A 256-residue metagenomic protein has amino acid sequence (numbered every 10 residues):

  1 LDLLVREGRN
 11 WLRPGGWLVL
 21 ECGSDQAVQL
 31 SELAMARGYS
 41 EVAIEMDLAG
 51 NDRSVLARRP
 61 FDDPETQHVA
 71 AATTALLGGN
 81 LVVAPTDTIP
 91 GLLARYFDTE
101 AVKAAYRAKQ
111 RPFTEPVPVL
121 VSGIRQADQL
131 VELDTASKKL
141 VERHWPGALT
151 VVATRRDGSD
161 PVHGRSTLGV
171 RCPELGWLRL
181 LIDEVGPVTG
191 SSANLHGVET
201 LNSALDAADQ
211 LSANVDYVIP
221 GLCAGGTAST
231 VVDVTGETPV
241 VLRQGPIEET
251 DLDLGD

Functional and structural regions predicted by a protein language model:
L1-L56, A84: S-adenosylmethionine
F61-D256: Active-site-adjacent structural elements in enzyme catalytic cores
